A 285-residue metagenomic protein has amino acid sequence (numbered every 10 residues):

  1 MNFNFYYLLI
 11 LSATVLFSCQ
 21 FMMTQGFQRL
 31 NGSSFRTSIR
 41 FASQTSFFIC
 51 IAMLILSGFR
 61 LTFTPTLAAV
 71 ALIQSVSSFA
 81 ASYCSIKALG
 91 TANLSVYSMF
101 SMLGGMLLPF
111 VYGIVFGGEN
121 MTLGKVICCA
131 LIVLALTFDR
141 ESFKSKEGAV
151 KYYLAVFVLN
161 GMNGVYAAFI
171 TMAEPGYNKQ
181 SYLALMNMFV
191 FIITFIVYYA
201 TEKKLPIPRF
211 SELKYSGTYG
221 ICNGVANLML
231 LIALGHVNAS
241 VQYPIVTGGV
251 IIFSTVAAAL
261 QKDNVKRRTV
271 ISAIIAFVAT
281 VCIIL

Functional and structural regions predicted by a protein language model:
M1-L285: Polytopic alpha-helical membrane proteins, predominantly small-molecule transporters/carriers
